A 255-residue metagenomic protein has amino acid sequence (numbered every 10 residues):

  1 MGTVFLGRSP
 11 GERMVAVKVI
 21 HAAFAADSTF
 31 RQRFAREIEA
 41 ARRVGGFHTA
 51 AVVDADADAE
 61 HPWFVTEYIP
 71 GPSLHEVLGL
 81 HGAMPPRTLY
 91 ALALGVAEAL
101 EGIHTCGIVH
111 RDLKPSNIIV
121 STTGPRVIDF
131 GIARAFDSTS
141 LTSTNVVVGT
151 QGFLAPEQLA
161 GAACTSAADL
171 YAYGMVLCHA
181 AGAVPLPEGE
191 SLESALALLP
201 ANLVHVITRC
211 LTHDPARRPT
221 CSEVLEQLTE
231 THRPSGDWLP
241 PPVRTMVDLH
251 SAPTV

Functional and structural regions predicted by a protein language model:
T3: Conserved N-lobe ATP-binding subsite of Hanks-type protein kinase domains, especially the beta3 VAIK lysine
H21-R43: AlphaC helix of the eukaryotic protein kinase fold
A55: Activation-segment/catalytic-loop signature of the eukaryotic protein kinase fold
A59-S73, V77: Conserved short submotifs of the Hanks-type protein kinase catalytic core that shape the nucleotide-binding pocket
L92-A93: Activation segment signature within eukaryotic-like protein kinase domains
V96-I108: Protein kinase catalytic-loop region centered on the HRD/HxD motif
D169: Conserved catalytic-loop aspartate of Hanks-type protein kinases
S235-V255: Regulatory extensions appended to serine/threonine kinase catalytic cores
